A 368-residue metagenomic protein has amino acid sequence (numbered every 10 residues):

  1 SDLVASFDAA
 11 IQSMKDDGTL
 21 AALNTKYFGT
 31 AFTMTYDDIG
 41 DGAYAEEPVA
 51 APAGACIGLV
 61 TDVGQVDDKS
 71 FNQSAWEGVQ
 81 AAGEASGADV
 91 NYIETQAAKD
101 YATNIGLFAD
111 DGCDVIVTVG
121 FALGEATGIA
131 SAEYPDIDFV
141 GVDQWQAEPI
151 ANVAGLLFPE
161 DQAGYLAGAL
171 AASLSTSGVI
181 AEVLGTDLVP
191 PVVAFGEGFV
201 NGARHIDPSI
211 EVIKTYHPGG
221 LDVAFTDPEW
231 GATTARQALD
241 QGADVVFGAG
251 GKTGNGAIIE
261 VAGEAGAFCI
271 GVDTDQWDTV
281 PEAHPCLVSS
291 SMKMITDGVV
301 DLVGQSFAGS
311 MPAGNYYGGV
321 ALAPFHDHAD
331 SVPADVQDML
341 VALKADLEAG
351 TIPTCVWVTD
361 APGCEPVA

Functional and structural regions predicted by a protein language model:
S1-A5, A9-A368: A residue-level marker of the well-folded mature domains of exported/periplasmic proteins
